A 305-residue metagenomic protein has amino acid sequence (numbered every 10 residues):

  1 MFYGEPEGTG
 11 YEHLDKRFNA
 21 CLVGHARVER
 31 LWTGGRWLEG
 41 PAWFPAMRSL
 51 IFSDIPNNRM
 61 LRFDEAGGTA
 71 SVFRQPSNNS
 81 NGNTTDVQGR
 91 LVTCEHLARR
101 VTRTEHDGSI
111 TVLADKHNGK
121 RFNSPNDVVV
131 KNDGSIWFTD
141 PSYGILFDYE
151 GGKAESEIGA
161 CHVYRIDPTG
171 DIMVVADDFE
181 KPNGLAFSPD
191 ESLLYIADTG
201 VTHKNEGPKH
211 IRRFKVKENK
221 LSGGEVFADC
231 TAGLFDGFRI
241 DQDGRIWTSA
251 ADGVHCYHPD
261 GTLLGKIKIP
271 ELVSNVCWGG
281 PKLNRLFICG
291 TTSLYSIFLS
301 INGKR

Functional and structural regions predicted by a protein language model:
M1-R305: Sequence-structural signature of mature extracellular/luminal beta-sheet repeat domains, prominently beta-propellers
